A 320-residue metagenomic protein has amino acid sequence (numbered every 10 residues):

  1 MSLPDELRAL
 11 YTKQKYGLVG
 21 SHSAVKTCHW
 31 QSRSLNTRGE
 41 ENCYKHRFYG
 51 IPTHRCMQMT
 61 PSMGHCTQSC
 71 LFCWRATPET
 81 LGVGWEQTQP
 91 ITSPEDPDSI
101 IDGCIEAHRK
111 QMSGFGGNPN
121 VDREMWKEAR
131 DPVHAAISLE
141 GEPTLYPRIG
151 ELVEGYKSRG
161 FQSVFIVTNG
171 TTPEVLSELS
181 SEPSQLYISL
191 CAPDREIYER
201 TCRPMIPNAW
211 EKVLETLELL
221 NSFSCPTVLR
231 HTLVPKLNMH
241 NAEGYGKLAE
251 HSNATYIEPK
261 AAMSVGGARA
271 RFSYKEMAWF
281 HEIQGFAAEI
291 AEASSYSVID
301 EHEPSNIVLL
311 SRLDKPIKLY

Functional and structural regions predicted by a protein language model:
M1-K110: Flexible, acidic/Gly-rich N-terminal and inter-domain linker regions that tether and position cofactor-handling modules
M1-R47, N221-S224, V234-Y320: Auxiliary Fe-S-binding modules of radical SAM enzymes
Y49-I51, Q111-G117, E128: Surface-exposed helical/coil interface segments that assemble multiprotein signaling complexes
H54, R130-P132, H302-N306: Short Gly/Ser/Thr- and Asp/Glu-enriched loop/turn motifs at secondary-structure junctions
P61, L139, S311-R312: Pocket-edge structural micro-motifs
C66-S69, T80, R195, S264 (+1 more regions): Short, acidic Gly/Pro/Ser/Thr-rich loop/turn segments
C104, H108-M112, Y156, L217-L220 (+2 more regions): Hydrophobic, Leu/Ile/Phe/Ala-enriched alpha-helical segments that form helix-helix packing faces
N118-S273, A278-H281: Conserved AdoMet/S-adenosylmethionine-binding subsite of the radical SAM
